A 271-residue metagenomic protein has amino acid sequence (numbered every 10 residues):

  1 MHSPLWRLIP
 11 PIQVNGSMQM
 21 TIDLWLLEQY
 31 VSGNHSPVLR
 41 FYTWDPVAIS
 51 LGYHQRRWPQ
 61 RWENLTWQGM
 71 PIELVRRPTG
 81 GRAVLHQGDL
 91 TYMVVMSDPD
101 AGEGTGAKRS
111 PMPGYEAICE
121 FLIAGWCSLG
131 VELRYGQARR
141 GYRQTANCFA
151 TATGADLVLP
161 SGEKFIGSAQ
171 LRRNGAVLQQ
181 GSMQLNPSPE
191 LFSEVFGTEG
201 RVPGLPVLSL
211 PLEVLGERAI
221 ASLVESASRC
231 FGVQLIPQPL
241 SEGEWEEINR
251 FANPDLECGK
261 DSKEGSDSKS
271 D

Functional and structural regions predicted by a protein language model:
M1-L65, G69, R76-R77, C148 (+2 more regions): Active-site loop/lid in soluble adenylation, ligation, and acyl-transfer enzymes
Y42, Q60-A107: A glycine-rich, hydrophobic loop/mini-helix early in the fold
Y42-W58, L90-T91, V95-D98, A117 (+1 more regions): Extended cationic-aromatic binding surfaces that line active-site or macromolecule-binding grooves and engage
W44, Q87-D89, A152, L178: Short, solvent-exposed loop/turn segments at the edges of secondary structure
A48, R76-R77, V84, E163 (+1 more regions): Short glycine- and Lys/Arg-enriched binding-loop motifs that mark or flank ligand-binding interfaces
I49, G88-L90, A155, G181: Change "...and in nucleic-acid phosphodiester-cleaving endonucleases..." to "...and in nucleic-acid processing enzymes
H54, R82-A83, A169: Gly/Ser/Thr-rich beta-alpha loop segments that engage phosphate groups in nucleotides
D98, T105-A227, G265, D271: Catalytic beta-strand/loop module used to bind and position nucleotide/cofactor moieties in cofactor-attachment
